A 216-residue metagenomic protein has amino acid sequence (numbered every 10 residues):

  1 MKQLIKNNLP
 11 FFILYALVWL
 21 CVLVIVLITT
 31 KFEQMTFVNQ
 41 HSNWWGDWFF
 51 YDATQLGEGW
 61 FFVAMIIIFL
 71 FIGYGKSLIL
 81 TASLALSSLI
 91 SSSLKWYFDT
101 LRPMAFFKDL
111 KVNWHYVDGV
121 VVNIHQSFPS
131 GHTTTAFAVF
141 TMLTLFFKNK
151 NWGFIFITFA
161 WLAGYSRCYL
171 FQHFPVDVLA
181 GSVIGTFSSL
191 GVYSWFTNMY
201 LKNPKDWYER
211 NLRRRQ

Functional and structural regions predicted by a protein language model:
M1-V63, K95-V122, L212: N-terminal transmembrane-helix/juxtamembrane module of multi-pass inner/ER membrane proteins
Q3, W114-Q216: Membrane-embedded catalytic cores of phosphoryl/pyrophosphoryl-handling enzymes
N7-L14, I66-S93: Interfacial segments of alpha-helical transmembrane regions
A16-L20, L80, L84-L89, V178 (+2 more regions): Alpha-helical transmembrane spans of integral membrane proteins, capturing the lipid-embedded, hydrophobic core of TM
C21-I25, L86-S93, F159-F171: Aromatic-anchored segments of alpha-helical transmembrane domains
I28-T30, I72-G73, F98-T100, K148 (+1 more regions): Short helix-capping/hinge motifs at transmembrane helix termini and TM-loop junctions
W45-G46, G73-S77, K148-F154: Membrane-helix interface segments
T54-G73, H132-A136, L143: Hydrophobic alpha-helical transmembrane segments
